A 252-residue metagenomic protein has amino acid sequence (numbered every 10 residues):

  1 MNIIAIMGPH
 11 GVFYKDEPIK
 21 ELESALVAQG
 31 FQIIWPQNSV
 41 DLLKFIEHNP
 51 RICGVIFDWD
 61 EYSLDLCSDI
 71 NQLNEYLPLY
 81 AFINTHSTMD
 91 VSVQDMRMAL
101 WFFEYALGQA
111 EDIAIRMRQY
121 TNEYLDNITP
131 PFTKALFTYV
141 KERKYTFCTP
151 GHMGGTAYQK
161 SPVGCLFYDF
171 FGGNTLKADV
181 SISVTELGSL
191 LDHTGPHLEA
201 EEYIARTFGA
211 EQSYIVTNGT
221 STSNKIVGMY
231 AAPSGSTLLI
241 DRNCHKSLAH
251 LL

Functional and structural regions predicted by a protein language model:
N2-L26, V55, L252: Conserved acidic segment of CheY-like receiver
G30-N38: Short hydrophobic/Thr-rich beta-strand motif most characteristic of the beta2 strand and flanking loop of CheY-like
Q37-C53: Acidic, metal-coordinating helix/loop segments flanking the phosphotransfer/catalytic sites of two-component signaling
V55, W59, Y76-V91: A short, hydrophobic beta-strand element within the central beta-sheet of small alpha/beta folds
L64-N74: Short amphipathic alpha-helix used as the core "switch/output" element in two-component signaling
W101-T194: N-terminal "arm"/small-domain region of PLP-dependent enzymes with the aminotransferase-like
G172-T222: Conserved N-terminal alpha-helix of the aminotransferase class I/II PLP-enzyme fold
Q212-S236, I240, K246-H250: Conserved beta-loop-alpha segment that forms the PLP phosphate-binding cup at the N-terminus of a helix
